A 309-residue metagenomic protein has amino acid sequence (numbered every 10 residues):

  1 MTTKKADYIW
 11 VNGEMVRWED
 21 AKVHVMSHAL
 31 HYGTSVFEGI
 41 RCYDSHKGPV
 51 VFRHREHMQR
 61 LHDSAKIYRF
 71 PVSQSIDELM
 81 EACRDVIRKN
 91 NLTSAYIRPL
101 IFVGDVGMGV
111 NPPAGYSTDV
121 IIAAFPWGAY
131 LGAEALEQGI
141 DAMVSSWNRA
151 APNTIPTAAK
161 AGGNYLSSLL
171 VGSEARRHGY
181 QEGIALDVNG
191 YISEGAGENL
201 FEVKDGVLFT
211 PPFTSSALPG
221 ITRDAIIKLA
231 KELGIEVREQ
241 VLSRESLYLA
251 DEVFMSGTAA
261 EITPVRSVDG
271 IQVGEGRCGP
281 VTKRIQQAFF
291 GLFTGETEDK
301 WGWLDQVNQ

Functional and structural regions predicted by a protein language model:
M1-Q74, E78-D85, G109-Q309: Helix-start/capping segments and mature chain N-termini
R88-A95, I235: Short secondary-structure junctions
F102-G107: Short, internal active-site loops enriched in acidic
